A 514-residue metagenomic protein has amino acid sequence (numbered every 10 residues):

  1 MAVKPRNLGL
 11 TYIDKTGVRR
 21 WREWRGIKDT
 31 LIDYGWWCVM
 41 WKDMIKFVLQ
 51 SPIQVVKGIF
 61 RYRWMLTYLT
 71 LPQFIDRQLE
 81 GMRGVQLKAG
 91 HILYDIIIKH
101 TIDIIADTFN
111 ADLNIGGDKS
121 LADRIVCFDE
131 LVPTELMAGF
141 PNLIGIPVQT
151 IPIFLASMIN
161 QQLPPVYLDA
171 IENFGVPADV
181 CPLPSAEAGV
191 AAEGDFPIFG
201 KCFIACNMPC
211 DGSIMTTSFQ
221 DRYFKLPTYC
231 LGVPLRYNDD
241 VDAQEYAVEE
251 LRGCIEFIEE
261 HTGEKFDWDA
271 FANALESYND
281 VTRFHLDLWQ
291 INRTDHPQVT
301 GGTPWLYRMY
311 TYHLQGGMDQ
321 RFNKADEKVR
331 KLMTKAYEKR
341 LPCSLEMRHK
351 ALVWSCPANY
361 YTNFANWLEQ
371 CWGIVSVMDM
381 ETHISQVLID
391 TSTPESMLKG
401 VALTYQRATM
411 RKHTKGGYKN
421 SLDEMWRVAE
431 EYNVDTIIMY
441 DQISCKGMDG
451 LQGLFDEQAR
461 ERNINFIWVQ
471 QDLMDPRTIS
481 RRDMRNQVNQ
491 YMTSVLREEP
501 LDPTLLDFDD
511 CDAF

Functional and structural regions predicted by a protein language model:
A2-G17, W21-R124, R252, E256-V387 (+1 more regions): A charged, amphipathic alpha-helical module
V3-S51, G453-F514: Peripheral docking tails and interdomain loops at the edges of cofactor- or intermediate-handling domains
L93-C181, S185-D195: An N-terminal, globular interaction/scaffold subdomain
E130-D169, S355-G417, S421-W426, E430: Redox- and metal-dependent alpha/beta enzyme cores, enriched for Fe-S-associated oxidoreductases and cofactor-handling
L131, I153-Q244, Q470: Active-site and donor-binding regions of nucleotide-sugar-utilizing enzymes
P177-G194, E256-E276, L403-W426, V495-F514: Extended, charge-rich low-complexity interaction segments
S218-T300, L496-F514: Cap/lid and interdomain-hinge subdomains that line or gate substrate/regulatory clefts in soluble alpha/beta enzymes
T362, N366-M378, S392-T404, A408-M410 (+1 more regions): Hydrophobic alpha/beta core scaffold segments
